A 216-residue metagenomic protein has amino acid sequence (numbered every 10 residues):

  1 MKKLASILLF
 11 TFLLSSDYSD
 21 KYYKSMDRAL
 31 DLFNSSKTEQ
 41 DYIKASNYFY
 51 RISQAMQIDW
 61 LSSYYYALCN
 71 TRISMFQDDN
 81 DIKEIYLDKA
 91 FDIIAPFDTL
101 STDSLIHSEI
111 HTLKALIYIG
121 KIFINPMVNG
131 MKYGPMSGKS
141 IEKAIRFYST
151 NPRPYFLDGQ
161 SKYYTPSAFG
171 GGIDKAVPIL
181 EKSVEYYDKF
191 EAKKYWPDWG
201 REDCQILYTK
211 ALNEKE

Functional and structural regions predicted by a protein language model:
K3-L13: Sec-dependent N-terminal signal peptides
Y18-D31, A55-Q77, S104-N125, T150-P166 (+1 more regions): Amphipathic alpha-helical repeat scaffolds of TPR domains
N34-Y50, I82-A95, G130-G138, A176-K182: Helix-turn-helix repeat elements of alpha-solenoid scaffolds
I52, F97, K143-A144, S183: Canonical positions in the second alpha-helix
A55, L100-D103, F147, Y186: Structural marker of alpha-solenoid helical repeat scaffolds
L87-E142: Surface-exposed, polar helix/loop patches in the mature regions of secreted/periplasmic/lumenal proteins that form
N129-P154, Q160-G171: Outer-membrane beta-barrel transmembrane domain signature
V177-P178, K182-E216: Terminal, low-structured helical/coil segments at or just beyond the last alpha-helical repeat
